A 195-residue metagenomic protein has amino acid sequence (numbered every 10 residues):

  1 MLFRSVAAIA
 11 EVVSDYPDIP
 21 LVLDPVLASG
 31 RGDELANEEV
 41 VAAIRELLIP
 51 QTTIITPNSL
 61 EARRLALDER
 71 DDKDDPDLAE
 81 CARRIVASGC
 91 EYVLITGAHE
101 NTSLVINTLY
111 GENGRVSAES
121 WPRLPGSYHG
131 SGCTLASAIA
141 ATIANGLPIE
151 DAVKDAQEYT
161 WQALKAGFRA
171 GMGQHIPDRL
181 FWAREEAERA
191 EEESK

Functional and structural regions predicted by a protein language model:
V6-A7, R31-E39, A66-L67: Glycine/threonine-rich flexible loop motifs
D15-L21, S88-E91: A short helix->loop->beta-strand "cap" motif at the edges of active sites that frequently abuts
E38-V116: Conserved phosphate/ATP/ADP-binding segment of small-molecule kinases
R63-R64, G126-I149: Short, small-residue alpha-helix embedded
R115-S117, T142-A156: Phosphate-handling active-site elements
V116-H129: Short pre-catalytic strand/loop immediately N-terminal to key active-site residues, enriched for Gly-Thr
E150-K195: Charged C-terminal helix
